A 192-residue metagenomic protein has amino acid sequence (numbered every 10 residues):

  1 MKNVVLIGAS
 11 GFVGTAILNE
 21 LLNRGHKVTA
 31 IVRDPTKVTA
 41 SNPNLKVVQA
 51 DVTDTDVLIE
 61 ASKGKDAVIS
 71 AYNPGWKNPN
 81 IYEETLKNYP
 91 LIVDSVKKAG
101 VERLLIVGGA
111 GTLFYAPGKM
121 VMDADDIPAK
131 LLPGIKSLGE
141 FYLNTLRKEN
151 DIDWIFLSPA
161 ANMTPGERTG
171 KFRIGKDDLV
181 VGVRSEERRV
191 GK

Functional and structural regions predicted by a protein language model:
V4-R24: N-terminal Rossmann NAD(P)H-binding glycine-rich loop of SDR-like oxidoreductase domains
V5, T36-A99: NAD(P)H-binding glycine-rich loop region in Rossmannoid oxidoreductase-like domains and their noncatalytic homologs
K27, P35, P90-P133, R147 (+1 more regions): Conserved Rossmann-fold NAD(P)-dependent oxidoreductase catalytic core, especially the SDR/UDP-sugar
I31-V38, A160-A161: Short, polar loop motifs at secondary-structure junctions
K77, G111-A116, N162-G166: Conserved catalytic-site region of short-chain dehydrogenase/reductase
L143-P165: Conserved beta-loop-beta element that borders a ligand/cofactor-binding pocket
K171-E187: A conserved pocket-lining segment of Rossmann-fold NAD(P)-dependent short-chain dehydrogenase/reductase
R188-K192: Conserved small/polar residues in nucleotide/adenosyl-binding loops
